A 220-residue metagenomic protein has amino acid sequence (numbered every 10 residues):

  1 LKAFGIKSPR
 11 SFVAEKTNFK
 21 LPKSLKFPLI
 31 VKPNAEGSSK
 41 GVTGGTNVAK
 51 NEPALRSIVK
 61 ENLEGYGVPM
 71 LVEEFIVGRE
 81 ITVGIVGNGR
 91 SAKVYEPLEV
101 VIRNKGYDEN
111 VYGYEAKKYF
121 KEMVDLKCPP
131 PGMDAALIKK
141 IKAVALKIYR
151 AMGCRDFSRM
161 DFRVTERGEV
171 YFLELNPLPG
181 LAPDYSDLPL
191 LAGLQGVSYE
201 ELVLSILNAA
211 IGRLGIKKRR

Functional and structural regions predicted by a protein language model:
L1-L71, V77-G78, R90: Active-site nucleotide/adenylate-binding loops and adjacent lid/helix of ATP-dependent enzymes
G5-I6, G132-R220: ATP-dependent carboxylate activation and anion-phosphoryl transfer catalytic cores that bind Mg-ATP to form
S11-F12, E73, R159, L202: Residue-level detector of family-conserved "landmark" positions at structurally sensitive sites
A14, L98-V100, N176: Residue-level structural signal for beta-strand termini and adjacent loop
N34-E36, K117-Y119, L178-L181: Short connector loops/turns at beta-strand edges and beta->alpha or beta->beta junctions
S38-G41, M123-K127, P183-S186: Short small-residue beta-strand/loop micro-motif enriched in glycine and branched aliphatics
K50-A143, V164-Y171: Phosphate-binding site of ATP-dependent enzymes
